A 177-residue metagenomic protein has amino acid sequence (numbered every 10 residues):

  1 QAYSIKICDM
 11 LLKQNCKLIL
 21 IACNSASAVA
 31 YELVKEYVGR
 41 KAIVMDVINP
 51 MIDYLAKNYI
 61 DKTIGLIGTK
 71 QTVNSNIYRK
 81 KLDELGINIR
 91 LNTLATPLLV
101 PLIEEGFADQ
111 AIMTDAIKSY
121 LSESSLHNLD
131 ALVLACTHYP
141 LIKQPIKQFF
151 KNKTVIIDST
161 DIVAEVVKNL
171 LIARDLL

Functional and structural regions predicted by a protein language model:
Q1-L177: Non-catalytic structural scaffold of enzyme domains
